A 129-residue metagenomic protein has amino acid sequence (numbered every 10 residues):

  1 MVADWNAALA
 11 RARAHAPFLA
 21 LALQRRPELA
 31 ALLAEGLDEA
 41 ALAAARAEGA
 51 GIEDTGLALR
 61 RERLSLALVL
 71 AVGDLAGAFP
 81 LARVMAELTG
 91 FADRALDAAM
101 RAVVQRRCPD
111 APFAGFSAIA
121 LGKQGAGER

Functional and structural regions predicted by a protein language model:
M1-R129: Non-catalytic regulatory/linker segments of enzymes
